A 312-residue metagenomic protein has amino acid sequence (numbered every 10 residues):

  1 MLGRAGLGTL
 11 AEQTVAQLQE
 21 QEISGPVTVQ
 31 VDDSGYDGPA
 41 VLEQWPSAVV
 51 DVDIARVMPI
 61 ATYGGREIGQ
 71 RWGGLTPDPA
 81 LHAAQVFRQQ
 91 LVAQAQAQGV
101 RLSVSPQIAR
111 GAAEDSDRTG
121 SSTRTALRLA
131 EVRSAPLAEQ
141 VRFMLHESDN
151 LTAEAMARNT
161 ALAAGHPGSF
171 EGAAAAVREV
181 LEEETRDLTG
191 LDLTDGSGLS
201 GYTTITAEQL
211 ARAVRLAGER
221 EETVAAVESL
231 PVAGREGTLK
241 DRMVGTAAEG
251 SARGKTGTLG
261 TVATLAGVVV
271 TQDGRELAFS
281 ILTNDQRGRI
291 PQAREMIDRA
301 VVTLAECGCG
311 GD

Functional and structural regions predicted by a protein language model:
M1-P59: Periplasmic/cell-envelope proteins involved in peptidoglycan metabolism and beta-lactam response
G3-L7, A80, A84, I290-D298: Short, charged, low-complexity patches
S24-P26, A55-V57, H82, T261-A263 (+1 more regions): Extracytoplasmic
D32-Y36, S47, Y63-E67, A161 (+2 more regions): Solvent-exposed coil/turn segments that connect beta secondary-structure elements in extracytoplasmic/periplasmic
V49-D51, V132, K255-L259: Short Gly/Pro-enriched turn/cap motifs at secondary-structure boundaries
R56-M58, T62-L216, R220-V224: A small/polar active-site loop signature that marks catalytic segments
A161-D312: Small-residue-rich helix-loop
